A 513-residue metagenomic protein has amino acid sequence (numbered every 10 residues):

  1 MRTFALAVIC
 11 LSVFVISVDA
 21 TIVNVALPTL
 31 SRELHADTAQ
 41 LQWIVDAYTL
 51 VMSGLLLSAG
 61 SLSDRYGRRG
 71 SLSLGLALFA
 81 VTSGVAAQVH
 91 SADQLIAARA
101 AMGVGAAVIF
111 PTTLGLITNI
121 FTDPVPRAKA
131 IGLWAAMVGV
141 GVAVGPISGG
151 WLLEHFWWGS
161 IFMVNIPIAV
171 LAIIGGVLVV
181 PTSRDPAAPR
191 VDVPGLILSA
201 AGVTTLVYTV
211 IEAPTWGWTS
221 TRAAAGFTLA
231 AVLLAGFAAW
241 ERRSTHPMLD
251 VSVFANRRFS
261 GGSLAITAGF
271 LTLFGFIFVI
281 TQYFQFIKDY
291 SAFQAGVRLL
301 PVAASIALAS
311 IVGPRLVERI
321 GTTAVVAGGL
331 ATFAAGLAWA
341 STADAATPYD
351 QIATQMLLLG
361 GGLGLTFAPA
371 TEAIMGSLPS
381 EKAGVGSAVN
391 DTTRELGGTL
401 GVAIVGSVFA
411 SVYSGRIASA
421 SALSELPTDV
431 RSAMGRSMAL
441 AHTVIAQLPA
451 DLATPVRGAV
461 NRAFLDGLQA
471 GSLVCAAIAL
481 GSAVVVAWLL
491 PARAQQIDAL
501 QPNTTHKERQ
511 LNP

Functional and structural regions predicted by a protein language model:
M1-L178, V312-P314, I320, A334 (+1 more regions): Transmembrane-helix bundle of Major Facilitator Superfamily
M1-V13, S17, A239, R258 (+3 more regions): Transmembrane-helix exit segments and adjacent C-terminal regions of multi-pass membrane proteins
L6-M52, W157, P194, T204-V207 (+4 more regions): Transmembrane core module of solute transporters
G67-L76, H90-D93, A97, I109-T113 (+4 more regions): C-terminal module of multi-pass small-molecule transporters
E154, W158-L198, T245, A255 (+1 more regions): Conserved aromatic/hydrophobic "specificity hotspots" at molecular recognition or selectivity sites
E154-I166, E212-A223, S291, S411-A476: A membrane-interface helix-boundary motif in multi-pass transporters
P167-D185, G202-I211, A230-S244, S482-L490: C-terminal membrane-cytosol helix-exit motif in multi-pass small-molecule transporters
